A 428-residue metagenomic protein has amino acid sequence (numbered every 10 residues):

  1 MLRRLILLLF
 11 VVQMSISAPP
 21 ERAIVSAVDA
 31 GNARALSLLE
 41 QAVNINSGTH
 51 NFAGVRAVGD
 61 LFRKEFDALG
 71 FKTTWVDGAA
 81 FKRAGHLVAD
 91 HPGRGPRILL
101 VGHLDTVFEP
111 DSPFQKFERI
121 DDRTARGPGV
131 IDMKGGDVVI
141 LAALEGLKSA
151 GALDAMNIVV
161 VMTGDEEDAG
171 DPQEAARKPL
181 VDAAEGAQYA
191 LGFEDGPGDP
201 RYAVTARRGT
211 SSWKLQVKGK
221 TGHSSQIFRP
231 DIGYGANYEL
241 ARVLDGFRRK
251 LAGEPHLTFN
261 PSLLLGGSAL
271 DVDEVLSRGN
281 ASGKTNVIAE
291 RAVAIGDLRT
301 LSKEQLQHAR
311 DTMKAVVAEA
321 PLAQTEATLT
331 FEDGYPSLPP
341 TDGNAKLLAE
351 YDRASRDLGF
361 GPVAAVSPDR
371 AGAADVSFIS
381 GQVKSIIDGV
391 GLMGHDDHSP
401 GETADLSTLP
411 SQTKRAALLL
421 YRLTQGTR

Functional and structural regions predicted by a protein language model:
M1-R4, A155-M156: Positively charged n-region of N-terminal signal peptides that target proteins for export
R4-V12: Sec-dependent N-terminal signal peptides
S17-A23, S47-G48, D195-G196, T205 (+2 more regions): Metal-dependent amide/peptide-bond hydrolase catalytic core, centered on the "pita-bread" metallohydrolase fold
P19-G129, K148-D154: Acidic/His- and Gly-rich active-site-bordering loop/insert found across diverse amide/peptide-bond hydrolases
L36-E40, G59, R63, L141 (+5 more regions): Extracytoplasmic/secreted envelope proteins and their assembly/folding machinery, especially bacterial periplasmic
L100, D121-D171, S211-V217, Q226-L251 (+2 more regions): Alpha-helical metal-binding/catalytic segments enriched in His/Glu/Asp
E109-I120, A206-S211, E274-G279: Short, flexible, mixed-charge acidic loops at enzyme active sites
M133-R208, G266-L276, R428: Acidic/histidine-rich catalytic neighborhood of metal-dependent amide-processing enzymes
